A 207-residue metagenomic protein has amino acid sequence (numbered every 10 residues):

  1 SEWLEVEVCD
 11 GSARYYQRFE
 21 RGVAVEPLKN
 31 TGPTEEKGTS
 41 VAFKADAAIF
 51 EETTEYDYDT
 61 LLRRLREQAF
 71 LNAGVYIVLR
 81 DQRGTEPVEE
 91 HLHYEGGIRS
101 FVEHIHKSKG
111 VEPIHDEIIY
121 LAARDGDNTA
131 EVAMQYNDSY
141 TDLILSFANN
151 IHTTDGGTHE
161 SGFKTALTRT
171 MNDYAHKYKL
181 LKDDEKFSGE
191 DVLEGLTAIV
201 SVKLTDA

Functional and structural regions predicted by a protein language model:
S1-H104: GHKL-type ATPase core
D59, R66-Q68, G74-A207: GHKL/Histidine-kinase-like ATPase module
